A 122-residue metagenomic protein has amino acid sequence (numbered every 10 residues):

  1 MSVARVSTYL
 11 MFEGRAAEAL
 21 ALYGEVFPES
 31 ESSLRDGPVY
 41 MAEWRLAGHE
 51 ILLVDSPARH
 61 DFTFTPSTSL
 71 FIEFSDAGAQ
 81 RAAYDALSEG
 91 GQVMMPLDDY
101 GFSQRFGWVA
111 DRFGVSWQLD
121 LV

Functional and structural regions predicted by a protein language model:
M1-L22, V26-D36, S69-L70, V93-D98 (+1 more regions): N-terminal beta-strand motif that seeds the catalytic metal site of vicinal oxygen chelate
R5-E13, M41-R45, F62-D85: Vicinal oxygen chelate
S7, V39, Q104-F106: Short loop/turn microsegments at loop-to-beta-strand junctions
A16, L70-R112: Vicinal oxygen chelate
G24-E25, S88, V115: Short, surface-exposed helix/turn micro-motifs that flank interaction/cofactor sites
S30-F64, S116-L119: Conserved short beta-strand elements that form part of the metal-binding/catalytic scaffold of enzyme active sites
R59, G101-F102, V122: A short acidic/small-residue loop/turn micro-motif
